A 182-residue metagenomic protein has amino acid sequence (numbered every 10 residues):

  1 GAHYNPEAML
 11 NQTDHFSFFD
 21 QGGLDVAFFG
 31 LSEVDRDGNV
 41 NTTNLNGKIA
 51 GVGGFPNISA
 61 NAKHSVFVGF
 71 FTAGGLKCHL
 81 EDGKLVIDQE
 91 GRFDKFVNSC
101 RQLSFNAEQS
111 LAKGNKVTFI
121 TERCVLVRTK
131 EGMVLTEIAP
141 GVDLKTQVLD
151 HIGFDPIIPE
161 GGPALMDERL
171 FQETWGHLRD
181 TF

Functional and structural regions predicted by a protein language model:
G1-H177: Conserved phosphate- and dinucleotide-binding cores of soluble alpha/beta proteins, encompassing both enzyme active
